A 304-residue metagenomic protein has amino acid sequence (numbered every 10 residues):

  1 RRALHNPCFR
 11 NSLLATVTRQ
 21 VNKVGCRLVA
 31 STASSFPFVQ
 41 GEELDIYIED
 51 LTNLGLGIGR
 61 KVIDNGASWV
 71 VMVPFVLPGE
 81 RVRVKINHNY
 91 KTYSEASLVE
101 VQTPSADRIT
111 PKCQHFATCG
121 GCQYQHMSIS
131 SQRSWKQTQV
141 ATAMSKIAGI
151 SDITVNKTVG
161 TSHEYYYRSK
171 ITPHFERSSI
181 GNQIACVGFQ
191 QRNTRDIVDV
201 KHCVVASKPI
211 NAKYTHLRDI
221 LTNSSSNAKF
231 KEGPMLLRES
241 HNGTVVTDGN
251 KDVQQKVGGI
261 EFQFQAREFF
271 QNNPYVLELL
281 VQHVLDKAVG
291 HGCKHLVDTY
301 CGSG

Functional and structural regions predicted by a protein language model:
R1-A15: N-terminal chloroplast transit peptides
T16-V17, L28-G304: Accessory RNA-recognition modules of RNA-modification enzymes
